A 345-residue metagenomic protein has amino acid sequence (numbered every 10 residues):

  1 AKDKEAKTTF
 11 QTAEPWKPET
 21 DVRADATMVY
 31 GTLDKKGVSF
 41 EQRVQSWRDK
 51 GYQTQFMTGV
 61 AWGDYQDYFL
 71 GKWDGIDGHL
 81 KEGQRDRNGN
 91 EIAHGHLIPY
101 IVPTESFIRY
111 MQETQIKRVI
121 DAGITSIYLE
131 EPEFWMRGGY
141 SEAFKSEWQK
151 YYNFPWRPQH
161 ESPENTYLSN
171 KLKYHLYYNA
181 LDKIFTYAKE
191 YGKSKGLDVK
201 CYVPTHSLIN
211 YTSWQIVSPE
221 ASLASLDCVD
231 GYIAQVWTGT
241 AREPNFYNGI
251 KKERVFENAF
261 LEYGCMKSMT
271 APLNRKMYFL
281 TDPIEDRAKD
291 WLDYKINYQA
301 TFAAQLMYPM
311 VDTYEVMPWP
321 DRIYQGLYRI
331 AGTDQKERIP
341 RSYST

Functional and structural regions predicted by a protein language model:
K2-A13, Q55-G59, Y128-P132, Y167-V217 (+2 more regions): Aromatic-lined carbohydrate-recognition surfaces of secreted/lumenal glycan-active proteins
D3-S46, K50, T114-I127, S225-I233 (+1 more regions): Catalytic domains of carbohydrate-active enzymes, especially glycoside hydrolases
D25-K35, E91-Y110, S162-A180, T205-S207 (+3 more regions): The substrate-binding groove and active-site-proximal loops of carbohydrate-active enzymes, especially glycoside
V38-G95, S126-M136, G192-V203: Glycine-rich, aromatic-flanked loop segments that form ligand/cofactor-binding clefts across common enzyme folds
F40-Q45, Q112-I116, Y178-K189, Y263-T270 (+1 more regions): Generic structural signal for well-ordered alpha-helices, preferentially at hydrophobic/aromatic core positions
F56, V60-A122, W156-Y174, Y178 (+2 more regions): Active-site-adjacent "subsite" loops/lids of carbohydrate-active enzymes
E130-T166, H206-N210: Active-site-proximal loop/short-helix segments that contain or immediately flank catalytic acid/base residue(s)
C201-T345: Hydrophobic targeting/anchoring helices
